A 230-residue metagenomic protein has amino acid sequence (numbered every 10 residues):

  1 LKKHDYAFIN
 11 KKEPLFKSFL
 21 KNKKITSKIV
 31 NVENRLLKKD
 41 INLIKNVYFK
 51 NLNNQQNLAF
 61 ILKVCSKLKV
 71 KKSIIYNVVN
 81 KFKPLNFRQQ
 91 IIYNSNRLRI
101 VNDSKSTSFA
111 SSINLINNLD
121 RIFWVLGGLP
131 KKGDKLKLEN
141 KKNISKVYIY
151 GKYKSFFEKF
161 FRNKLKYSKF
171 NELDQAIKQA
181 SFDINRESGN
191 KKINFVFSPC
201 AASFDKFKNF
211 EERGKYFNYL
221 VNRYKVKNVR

Functional and structural regions predicted by a protein language model:
L1, N10-L52, K81, L85-R88 (+1 more regions): Extended acidic/charged loop-beta regions that coordinate divalent cations and stabilize anionic phosphate/carboxylate
L1-H4, L20-K24, I116-L119, L138-S145 (+1 more regions): Short, conserved loop/helix-junction motifs that constitute active-site signature segments in enzyme catalytic cores
A7-K12, V125-G127, N143-K152: Short internal beta-strands
N10, F195-C200: Short beta-strands and strand-loop turn motifs
V47-I144: Nucleotide phosphate-binding/pyrophosphate-handling subdomain across enzymes that bind or process nucleotide phosphates
F109, G133-D134, F156-E158, S203-F207: Short active-site-adjacent structural elements
K132-I193: C-terminal helical cap/extension that packs against the catalytic core of soluble nucleotide-cofactor enzymes
C200-K227: Glycine/aspartate-rich loop-and-adjacent alpha/beta segment that forms the canonical ThDP
